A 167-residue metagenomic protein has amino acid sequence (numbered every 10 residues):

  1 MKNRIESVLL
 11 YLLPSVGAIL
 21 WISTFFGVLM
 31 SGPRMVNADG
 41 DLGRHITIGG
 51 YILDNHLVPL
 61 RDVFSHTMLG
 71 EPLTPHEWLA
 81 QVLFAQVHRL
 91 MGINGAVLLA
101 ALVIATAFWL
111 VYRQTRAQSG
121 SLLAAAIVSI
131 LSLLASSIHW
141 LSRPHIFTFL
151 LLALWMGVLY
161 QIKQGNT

Functional and structural regions predicted by a protein language model:
M1-M30: Start-transfer (signal-anchor) and selected internal transmembrane alpha helices of multi-pass inner/ER membrane
G17, V111-L134, F149-L150: Transmembrane-helix signature of polytopic, membrane-embedded enzymes that assemble or transfer cell-envelope glycans
G27-G43: Helix-to-loop transition at the C-terminal end of transmembrane segments
G50-L69, L79: Extracytosolic helix-loop segments that constitute the early lumenal/periplasmic catalytic or substrate-binding loops
T67-N94: Short hydrophobic/aromatic helix or loop-helix immediately within or flanking a transmembrane segment in polytopic
L98-Q118: Transmembrane-helix motifs of polytopic, lipid-linked glycan transferases
H139-F147: Short acidic/glycine- and proline-prone juxtamembrane loop motifs at membrane-interface regions of multi-pass membrane
W155-T167: Membrane-interface transmembrane helices that cradle and orient dolichyl/undecaprenyl
